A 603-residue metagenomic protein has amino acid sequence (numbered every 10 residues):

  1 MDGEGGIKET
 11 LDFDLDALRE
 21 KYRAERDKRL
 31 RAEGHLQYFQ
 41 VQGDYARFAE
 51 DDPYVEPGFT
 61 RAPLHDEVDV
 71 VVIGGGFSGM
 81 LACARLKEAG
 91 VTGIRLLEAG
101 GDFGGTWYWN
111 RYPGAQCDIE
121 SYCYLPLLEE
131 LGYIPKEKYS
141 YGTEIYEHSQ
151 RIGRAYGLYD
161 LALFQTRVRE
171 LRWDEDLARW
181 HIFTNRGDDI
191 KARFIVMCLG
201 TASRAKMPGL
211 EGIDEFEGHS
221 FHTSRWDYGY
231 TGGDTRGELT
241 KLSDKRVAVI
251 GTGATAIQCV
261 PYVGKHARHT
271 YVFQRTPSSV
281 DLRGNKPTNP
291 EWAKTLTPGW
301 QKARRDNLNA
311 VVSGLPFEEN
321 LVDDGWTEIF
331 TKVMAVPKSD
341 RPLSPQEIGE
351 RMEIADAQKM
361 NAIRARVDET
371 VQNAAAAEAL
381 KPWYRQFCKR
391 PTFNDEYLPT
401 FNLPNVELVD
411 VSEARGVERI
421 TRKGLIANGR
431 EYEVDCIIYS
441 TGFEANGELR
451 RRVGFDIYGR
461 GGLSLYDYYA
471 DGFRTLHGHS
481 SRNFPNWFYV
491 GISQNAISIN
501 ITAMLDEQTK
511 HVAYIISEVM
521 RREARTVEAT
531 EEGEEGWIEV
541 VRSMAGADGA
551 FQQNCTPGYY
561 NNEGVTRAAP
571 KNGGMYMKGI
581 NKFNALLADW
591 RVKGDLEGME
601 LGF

Functional and structural regions predicted by a protein language model:
M1-V70, K87-S220, G229, L239-D244 (+2 more regions): N-terminal FAD-binding dinucleotide-binding subdomain shared by FAD-dependent oxidases/monooxygenases
G74-M80, T252-G253: Glycine-rich Rossmann-fold phosphate-binding loop(s) that bind the pyrophosphate of adenine dinucleotide cofactors
L86, Y262-V263: Aromatic pocket-lining residues of Rossmann-like dinucleotide-binding sites
W226: Active-site loop/oxyanion-hole signature of alpha/beta-hydrolase fold enzymes
D234: Acidic/histidine-rich helix-loop elements that form or flank divalent-metal/phosphate-binding sites at the catalytic
V247: Alpha/beta-hydrolase fold nucleophile elbow
